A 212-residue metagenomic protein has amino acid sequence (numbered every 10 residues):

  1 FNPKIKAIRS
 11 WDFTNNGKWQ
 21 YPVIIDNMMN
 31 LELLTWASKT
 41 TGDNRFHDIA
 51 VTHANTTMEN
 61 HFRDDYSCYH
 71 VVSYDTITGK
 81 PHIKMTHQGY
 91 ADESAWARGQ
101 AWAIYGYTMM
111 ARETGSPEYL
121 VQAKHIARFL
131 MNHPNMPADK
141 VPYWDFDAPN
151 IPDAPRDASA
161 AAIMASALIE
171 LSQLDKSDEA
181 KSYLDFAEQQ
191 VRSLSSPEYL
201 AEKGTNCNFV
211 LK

Functional and structural regions predicted by a protein language model:
F1-K212: Glycan-recognition and catalytic cores of secretory/periplasmic carbohydrate-active enzymes
